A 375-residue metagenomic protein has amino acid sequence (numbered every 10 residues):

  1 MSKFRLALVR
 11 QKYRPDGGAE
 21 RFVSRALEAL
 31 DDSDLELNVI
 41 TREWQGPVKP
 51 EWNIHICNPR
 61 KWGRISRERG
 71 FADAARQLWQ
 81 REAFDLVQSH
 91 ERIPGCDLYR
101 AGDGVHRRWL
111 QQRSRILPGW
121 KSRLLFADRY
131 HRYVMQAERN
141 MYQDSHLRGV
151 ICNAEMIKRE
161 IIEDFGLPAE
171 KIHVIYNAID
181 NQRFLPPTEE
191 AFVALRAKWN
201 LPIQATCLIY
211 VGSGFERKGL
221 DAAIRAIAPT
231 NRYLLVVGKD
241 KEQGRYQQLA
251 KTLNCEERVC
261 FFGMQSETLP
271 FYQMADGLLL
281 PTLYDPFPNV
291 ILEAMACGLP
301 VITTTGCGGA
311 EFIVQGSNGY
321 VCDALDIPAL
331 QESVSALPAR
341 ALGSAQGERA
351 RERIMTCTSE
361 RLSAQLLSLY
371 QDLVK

Functional and structural regions predicted by a protein language model:
E20-R25, T206-P229, K241-G244: A conserved mid-protein helix/loop that constitutes part of the nucleotide-sugar donor-binding site
A127-V150: Membrane-proximal helix-turn-helix segments that form the acceptor-binding/catalytic region of lipid-linked
M156, A178: Carbohydrate-associated surface elements
L185-L201: A short helix/loop element that forms part of the nucleotide-sugar donor recognition site in Leloir-type
A194-A197, L342-T356: A short, well-ordered alpha-helix in the C-terminal region of glycosyltransferases
M264, L283: Aromatic "clamp/platform" in nucleotide-sugar-dependent glycosyltransferases that forms part of the donor/acceptor
P300-T304, I313: Short hydrophobic beta-strand element within catalytic cores of glycosyltransferases and related nucleotide-activated
Q315-G316, Y320-I327, A336-A341: Conserved acidic donor-binding segment of nucleotide-sugar-dependent glycosyltransferases
